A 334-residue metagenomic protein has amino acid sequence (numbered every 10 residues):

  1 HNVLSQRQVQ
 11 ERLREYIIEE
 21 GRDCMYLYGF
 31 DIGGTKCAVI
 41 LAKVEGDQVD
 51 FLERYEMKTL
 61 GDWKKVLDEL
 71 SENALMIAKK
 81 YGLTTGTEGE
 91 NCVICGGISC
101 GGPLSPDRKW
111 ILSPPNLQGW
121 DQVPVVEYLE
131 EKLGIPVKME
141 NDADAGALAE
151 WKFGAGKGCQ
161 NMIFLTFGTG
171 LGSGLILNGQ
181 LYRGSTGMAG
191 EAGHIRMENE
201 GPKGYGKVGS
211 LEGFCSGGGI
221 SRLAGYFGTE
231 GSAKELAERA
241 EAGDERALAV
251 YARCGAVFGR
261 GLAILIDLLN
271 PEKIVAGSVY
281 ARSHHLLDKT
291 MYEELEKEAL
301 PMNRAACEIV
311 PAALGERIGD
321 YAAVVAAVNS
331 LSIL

Functional and structural regions predicted by a protein language model:
N2-V3: Short hydrophobic alpha-helical segments enriched in small aliphatic residues
Q6, Y16-C95, L104-W110, E127-I135 (+2 more regions): ATP-binding/phosphotransfer module of carbohydrate and carboxylate kinases, centering on a glycine-rich
E53-M57, P115, S185: Short hydrophobic alpha-helix segments
M57-L60, G119, A189-E191, M197: A short acidic/small-residue loop/turn micro-motif
K109-W120: A charged helix-plus-loop insertion that forms the helical arch/lid used to bind and gate nucleic-acid substrates
V137-N141: General beta-strand structural signal in soluble alpha/beta enzymes
D142, G168, A323: Active-site glycine-centered loops adjacent to acidic/histidine catalytic or metal-binding residues that shape
K157-F214: Glycine-rich phosphate-binding loop of actin/hexokinase-like ATP-binding domains
